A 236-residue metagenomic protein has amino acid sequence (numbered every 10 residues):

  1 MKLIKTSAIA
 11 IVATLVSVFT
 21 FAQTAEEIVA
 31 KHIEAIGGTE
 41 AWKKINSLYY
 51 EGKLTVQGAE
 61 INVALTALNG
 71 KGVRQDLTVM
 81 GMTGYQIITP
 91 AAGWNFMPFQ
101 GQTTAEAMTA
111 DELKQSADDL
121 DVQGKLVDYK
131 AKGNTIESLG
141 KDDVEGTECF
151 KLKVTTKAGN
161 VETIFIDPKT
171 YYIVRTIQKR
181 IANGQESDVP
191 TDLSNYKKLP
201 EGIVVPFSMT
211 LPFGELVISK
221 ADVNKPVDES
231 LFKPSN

Functional and structural regions predicted by a protein language model:
M1-I11: Bacterial N-terminal signal peptides that target proteins for export
L15-S17: N-terminal signal peptide c-region/cleavage motif recognized by signal peptidases
F21-E34, A41, N95-N160, I181-S187 (+1 more regions): Flexible, processing/modification-adjacent segments and terminal tails in exported/periplasmic/extracellular proteins
E27-G101: N-terminal mature ectodomain segment of secretory-pathway/periplasmic proteins
I45-S47, E60, A131, T147-C149 (+1 more regions): Extracytoplasmic
Y50, Q75, G93, I136 (+3 more regions): Well-ordered beta-strand positions enriched in small/hydrophobic/aromatic, beta-favoring residues
V56, V79, V144-E145, P200: Structural motif
E148-P234: Gly/Pro-enriched, hydrophobic low-complexity segments that function as extracytoplasmic propeptides/linkers
